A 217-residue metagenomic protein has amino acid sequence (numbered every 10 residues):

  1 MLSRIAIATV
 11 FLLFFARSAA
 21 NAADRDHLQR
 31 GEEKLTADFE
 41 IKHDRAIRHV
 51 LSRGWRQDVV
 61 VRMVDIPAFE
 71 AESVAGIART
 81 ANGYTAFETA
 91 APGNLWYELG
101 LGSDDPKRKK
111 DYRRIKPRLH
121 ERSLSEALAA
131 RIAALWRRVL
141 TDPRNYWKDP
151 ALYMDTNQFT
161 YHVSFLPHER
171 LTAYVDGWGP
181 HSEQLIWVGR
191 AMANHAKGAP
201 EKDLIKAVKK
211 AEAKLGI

Functional and structural regions predicted by a protein language model:
M1-L2: N-terminal secretory signal peptides that target proteins for export/translocation
I5-L13: Sec-dependent N-terminal signal peptides
L13-N21: C-terminal segment of classical bacterial N-terminal signal peptides
A22-I217: Function-determining sites in protein domains
